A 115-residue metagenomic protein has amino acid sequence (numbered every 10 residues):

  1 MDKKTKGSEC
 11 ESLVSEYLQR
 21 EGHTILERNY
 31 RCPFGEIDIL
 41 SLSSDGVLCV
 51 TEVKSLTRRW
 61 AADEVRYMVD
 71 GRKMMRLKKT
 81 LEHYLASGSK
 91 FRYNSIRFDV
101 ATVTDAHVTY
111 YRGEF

Functional and structural regions predicted by a protein language model:
M1-R28: Acidic-basic catalytic patches of nuclease active cores, encompassing PD-(D/E)XK and other metal-cofactor nuclease
E11, E36-D38, E52-K54, D99: Acidic active-site catalytic centers that drive phospho-/nucleotidyl reactions and related ester hydrolyses
T24-L48: Active-site metal-binding core of divalent-cation-utilizing nuclease and nuclease-like domains
P33, S43, F91-R92, E114-F115: Positively charged, solvent-exposed patches that mediate nucleic-acid binding
I39-S41, D45-W60, L77: Conserved catalytic cores of phosphodiester-cleaving nucleases, focusing on short active-site segments
S55-T104: Catalytic cores of nucleic-acid endonucleases
V103-F115: Short, low-complexity, polybasic intrinsically disordered segments
